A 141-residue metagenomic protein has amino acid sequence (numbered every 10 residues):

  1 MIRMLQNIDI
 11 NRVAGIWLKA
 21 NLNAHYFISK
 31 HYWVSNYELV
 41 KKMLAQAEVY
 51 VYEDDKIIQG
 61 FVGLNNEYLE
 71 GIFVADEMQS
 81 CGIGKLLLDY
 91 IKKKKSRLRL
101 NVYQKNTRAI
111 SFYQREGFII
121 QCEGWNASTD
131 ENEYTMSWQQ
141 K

Functional and structural regions predicted by a protein language model:
M1-G15: A short beta-loop-alpha structural element at the N-terminal edge of CoA-dependent acyl/N-acetyltransferase catalytic
G15-K41: Conserved GNAT-fold acetyl-CoA-binding loop/helix
E38-V51, Y68, N132: A short helix-loop-beta-strand connector motif used in the catalytic cores of GNAT acetyltransferases and, in some
E48-G60: Conserved beta-hairpin
L69-Q79, V102-Y103: A short, internal acetyl-CoA/4′-phosphopantetheine-binding micro-motif in the GNAT/acyltransferase core
S80-K93, S111-R115: Conserved acetyl-CoA-binding loop-helix of GNAT-fold acetyltransferases
K93-K105: Conserved GNAT acetyl-CoA-binding A-motif
Q114-G124: Conserved acetyl-CoA-binding loop of GNAT-fold acetyltransferases
